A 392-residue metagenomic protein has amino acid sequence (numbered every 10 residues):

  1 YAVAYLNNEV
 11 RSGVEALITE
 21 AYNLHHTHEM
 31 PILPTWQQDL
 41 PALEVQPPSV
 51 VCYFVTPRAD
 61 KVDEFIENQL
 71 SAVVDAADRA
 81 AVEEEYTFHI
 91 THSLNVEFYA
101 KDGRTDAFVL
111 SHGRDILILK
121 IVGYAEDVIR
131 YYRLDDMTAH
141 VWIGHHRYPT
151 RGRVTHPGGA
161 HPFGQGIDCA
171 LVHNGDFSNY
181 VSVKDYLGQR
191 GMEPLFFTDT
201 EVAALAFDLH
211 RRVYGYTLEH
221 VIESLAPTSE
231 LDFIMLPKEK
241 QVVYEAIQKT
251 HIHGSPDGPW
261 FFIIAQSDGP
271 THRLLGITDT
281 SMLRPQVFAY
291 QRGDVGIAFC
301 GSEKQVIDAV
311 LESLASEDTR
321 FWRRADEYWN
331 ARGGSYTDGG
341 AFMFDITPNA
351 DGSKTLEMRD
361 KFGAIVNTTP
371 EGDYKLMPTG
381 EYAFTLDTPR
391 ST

Functional and structural regions predicted by a protein language model:
Y1-T392: N-terminal segments that mediate ammonia production and transfer in glutamine-dependent amidotransferase systems
